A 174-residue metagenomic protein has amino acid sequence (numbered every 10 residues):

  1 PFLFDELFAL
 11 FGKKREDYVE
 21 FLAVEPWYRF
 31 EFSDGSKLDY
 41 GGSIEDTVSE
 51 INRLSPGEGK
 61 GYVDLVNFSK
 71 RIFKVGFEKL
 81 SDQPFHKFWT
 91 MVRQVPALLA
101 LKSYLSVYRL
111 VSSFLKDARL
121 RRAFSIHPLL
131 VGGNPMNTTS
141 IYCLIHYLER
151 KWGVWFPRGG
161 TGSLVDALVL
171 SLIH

Functional and structural regions predicted by a protein language model:
P1-E25: N-terminal FAD cofactor-binding segment of flavoenzymes
F4-D5, V48, Y108, V165: Generic structural marker for isolated residues within well-ordered, non-membrane alpha-helices of soluble domains
W27-F32: Short polybasic amphipathic segments
S33-T139: Rossmann-like flavin
P96-V107, E149-L170: Short beta-strand to alpha-helix junction loop
T138-E149: Residues forming anionic-ligand binding surfaces in small-molecule and nucleic-acid pockets of primarily soluble enzymes
H174: Conserved small/polar residues in nucleotide/adenosyl-binding loops
